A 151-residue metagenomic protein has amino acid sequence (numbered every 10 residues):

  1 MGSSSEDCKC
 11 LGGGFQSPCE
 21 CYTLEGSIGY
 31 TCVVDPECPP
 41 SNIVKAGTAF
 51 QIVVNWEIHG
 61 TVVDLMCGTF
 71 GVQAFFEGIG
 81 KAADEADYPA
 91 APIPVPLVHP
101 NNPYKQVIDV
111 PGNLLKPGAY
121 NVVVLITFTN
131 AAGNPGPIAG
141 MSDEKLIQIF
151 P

Functional and structural regions predicted by a protein language model:
G2-G29, A91-L97, P111, F128-P151: Short beta-strand elements
G29-C67: Contiguous beta-strand segments within globular domains
P36-S41, D87-P94, Q106-V110: Short structured motifs
F50-N55, T69-E77, Y104-F150: Internal, hydrophobic beta-strand segments that form the core of beta-sheet-rich folds
G60-V62, G80, L114: Residues that cap or initiate secondary-structure elements
T61-V63, A83, G133: Intrinsically disordered, low-complexity acidic/polar segments
Q73-D87: Short aromatic-acidic-glycine turn motif
V98-P103: An exposed acidic His-Trp-rich patch
